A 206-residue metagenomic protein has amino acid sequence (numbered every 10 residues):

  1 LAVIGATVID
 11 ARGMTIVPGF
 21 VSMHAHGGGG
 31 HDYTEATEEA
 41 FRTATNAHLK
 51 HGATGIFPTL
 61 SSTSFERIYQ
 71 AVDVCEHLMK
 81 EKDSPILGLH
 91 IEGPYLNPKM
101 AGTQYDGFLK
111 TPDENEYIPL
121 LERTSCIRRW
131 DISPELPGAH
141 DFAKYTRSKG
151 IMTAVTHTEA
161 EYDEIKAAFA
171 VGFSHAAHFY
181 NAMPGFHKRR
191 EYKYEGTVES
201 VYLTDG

Functional and structural regions predicted by a protein language model:
L1-V17: Histidine-rich, glycine-flanked metal-binding segment
M14-A36: Di-metal (Zn2+ and/or Mg2+/Mn2+) metal-binding site signature of metallo-dependent hydrolases with the MBL/beta-CASP
H26, R42-A71, S84-N97, T124-E135 (+3 more regions): Divalent metal-dependent hydrolysis catalytic cores, especially in the metallo-beta-lactamase
T37-A40, A71-V74, D113-N115, E191-T197: Charged helix-capping and loop-helix junction motifs
T45, Y69-E76, Y117, A143 (+1 more regions): Generic structural signal for well-ordered alpha-helices, preferentially at hydrophobic/aromatic core positions
C75-D83, L120, S200-D205: Alpha-helix-loop-beta-strand connector modules within alpha/beta enzyme cores
N97-E122: Conserved phosphate-binding/catalytic loop of the ribokinase/pfkB sugar-kinase fold
E122-G206: Active-site core of metal-dependent hydrolases
